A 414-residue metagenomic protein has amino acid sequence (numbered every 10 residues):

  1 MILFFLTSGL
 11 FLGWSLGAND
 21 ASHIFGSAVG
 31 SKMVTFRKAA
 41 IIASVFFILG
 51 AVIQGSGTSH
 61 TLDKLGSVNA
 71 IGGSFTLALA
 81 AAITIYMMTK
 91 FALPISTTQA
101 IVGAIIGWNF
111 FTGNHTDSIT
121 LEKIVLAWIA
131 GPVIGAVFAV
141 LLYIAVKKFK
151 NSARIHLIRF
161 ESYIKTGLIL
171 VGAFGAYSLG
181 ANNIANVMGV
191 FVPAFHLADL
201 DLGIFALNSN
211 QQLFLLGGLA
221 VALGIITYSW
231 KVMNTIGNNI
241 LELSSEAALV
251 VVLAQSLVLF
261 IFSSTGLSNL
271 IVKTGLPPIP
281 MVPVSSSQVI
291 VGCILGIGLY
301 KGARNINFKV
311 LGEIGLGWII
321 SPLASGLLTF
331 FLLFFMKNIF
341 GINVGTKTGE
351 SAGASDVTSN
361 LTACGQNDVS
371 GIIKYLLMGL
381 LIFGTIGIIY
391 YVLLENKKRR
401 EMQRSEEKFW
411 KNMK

Functional and structural regions predicted by a protein language model:
M1-K414: Multi-pass alpha-helical transmembrane bundle typical of ion/small-solute transporters and intramembrane aspartyl
